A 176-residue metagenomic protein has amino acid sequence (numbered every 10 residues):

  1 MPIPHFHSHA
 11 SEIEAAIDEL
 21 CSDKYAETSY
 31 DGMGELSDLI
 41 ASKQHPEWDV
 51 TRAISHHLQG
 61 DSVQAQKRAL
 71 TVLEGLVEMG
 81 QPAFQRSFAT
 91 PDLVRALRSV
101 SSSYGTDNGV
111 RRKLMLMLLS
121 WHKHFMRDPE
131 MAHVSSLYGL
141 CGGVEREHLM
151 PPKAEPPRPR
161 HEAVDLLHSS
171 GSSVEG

Functional and structural regions predicted by a protein language model:
M1-G176: Eukaryote-specific intrinsically disordered, low-complexity regulatory regions enriched for Ser/Thr/Pro/Gln
